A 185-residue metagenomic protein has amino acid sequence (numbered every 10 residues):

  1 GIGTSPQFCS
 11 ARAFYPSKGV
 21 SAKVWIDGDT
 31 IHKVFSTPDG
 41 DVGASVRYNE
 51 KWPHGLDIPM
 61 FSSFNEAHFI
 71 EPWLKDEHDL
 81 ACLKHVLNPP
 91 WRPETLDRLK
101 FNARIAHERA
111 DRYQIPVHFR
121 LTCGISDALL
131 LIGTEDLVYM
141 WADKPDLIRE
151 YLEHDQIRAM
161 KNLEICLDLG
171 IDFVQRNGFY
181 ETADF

Functional and structural regions predicted by a protein language model:
G1, F61-H68: Acidic, aromatic-enriched beta-alpha/helix-loop junctions
G1-I58, F101-I105, R112-F119, E150: N-terminal basic, low-complexity leaders that serve as flexible interaction/assembly modules and, when applicable, as
K51-F61, I165-G170: Short secondary-structure transition/capping segments
E66-F185: Active-site loop segments of alpha/beta catalytic cores
